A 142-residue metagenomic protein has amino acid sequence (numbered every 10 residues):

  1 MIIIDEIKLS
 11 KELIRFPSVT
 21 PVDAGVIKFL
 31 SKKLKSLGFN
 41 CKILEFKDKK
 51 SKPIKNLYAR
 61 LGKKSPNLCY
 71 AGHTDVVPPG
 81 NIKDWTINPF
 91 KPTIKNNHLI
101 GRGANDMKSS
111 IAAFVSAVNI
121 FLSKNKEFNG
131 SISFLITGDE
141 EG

Functional and structural regions predicted by a protein language model:
I2-I100, L122-N129: Acidic/His- and Gly-rich active-site-bordering loop/insert found across diverse amide/peptide-bond hydrolases
Y70, T93-G142: Alpha-helical metal-binding/catalytic segments enriched in His/Glu/Asp
